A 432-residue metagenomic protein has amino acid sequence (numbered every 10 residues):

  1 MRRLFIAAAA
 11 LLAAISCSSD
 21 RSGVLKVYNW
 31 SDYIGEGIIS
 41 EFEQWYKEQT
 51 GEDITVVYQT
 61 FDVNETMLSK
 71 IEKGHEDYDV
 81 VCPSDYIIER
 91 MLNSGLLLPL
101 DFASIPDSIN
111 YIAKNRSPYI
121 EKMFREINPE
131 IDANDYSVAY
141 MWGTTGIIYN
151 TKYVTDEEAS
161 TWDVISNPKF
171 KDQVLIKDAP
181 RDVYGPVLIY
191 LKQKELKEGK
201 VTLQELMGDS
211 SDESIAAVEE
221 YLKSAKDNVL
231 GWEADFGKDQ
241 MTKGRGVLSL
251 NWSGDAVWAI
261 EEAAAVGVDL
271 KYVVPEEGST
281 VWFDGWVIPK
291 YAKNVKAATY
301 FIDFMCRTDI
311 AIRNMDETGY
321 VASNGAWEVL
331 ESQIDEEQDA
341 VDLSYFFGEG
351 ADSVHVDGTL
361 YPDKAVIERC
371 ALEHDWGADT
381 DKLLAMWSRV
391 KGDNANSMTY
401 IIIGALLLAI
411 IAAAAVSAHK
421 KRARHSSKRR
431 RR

Functional and structural regions predicted by a protein language model:
M1-L4: Positively charged n-region of N-terminal signal peptides that target proteins for export
I15-S16: C-terminal motif of bacterial Sec signal peptides marking the signal peptidase cleavage site
D20-S94, S397-Y400: Early extracytoplasmic/lumenal segment of secretory-pathway proteins
N29, Y33-E36, R90-R245, A259: Extracytoplasmic ligand-binding site segments that recognize negatively charged/polar headgroups
F61, P83, I176, W232 (+1 more regions): Short beta-strand and adjacent tight-turn residues that come in two discontinuous sequence segments and form the edges
D227-Y291, S332: Extracytoplasmic/periplasmic substrate-binding proteins
P289-I367: Mature extracytoplasmic/periplasmic domains
V354-R432: Conserved C-terminal helix/tail region of periplasmic/extracytoplasmic solute-binding proteins
